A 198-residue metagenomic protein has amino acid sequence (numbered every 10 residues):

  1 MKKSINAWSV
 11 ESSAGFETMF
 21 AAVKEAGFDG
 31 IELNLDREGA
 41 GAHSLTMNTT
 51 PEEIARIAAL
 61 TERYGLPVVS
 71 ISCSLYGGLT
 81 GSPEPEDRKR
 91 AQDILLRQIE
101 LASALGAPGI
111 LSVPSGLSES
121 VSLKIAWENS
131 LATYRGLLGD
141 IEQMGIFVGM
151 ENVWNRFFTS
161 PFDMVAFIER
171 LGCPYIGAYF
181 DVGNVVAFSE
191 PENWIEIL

Functional and structural regions predicted by a protein language model:
M1-A107, R135, C173: N-terminal pre-domain/capping segments
K2, A14, I31, R37 (+2 more regions): Acidic/histidine-rich catalytic cores of soluble enzymes
A22-V23, T49-P51, D87-K89, E128-N129 (+2 more regions): Short, hinge-like loop/turn segments at secondary-structure boundaries
V69-G78, L111-E119, F157: Substrate-binding cleft and catalytic face of glycoside hydrolase catalytic domains, especially the flexible beta-alpha
E84-R88, E119-W127: Glycine-rich tight-turn/loop motif centered on a GG-T
A102-L123, M144-V153: Active-site groove signature of glycoside hydrolases
